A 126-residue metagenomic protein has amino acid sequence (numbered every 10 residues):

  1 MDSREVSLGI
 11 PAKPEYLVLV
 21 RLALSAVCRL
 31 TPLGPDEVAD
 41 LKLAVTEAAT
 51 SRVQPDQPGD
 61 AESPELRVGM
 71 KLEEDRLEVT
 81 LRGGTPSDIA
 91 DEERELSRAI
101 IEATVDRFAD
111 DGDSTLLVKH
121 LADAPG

Functional and structural regions predicted by a protein language model:
M1-A39, L43: Bergerat-fold GHKL ATPase/HATPase_c domain
M1-S7, R52-G126: Conserved beta-strand-loop-beta-strand hairpin that lines the nucleotide-binding pocket of ATP/GTP-utilizing enzymes
L17, V27, A48-A49, I100-I101 (+1 more regions): Long, contiguous hydrophobic alpha-helical segments, chiefly transmembrane helices and signal peptides
L30-T31, A49, D91-E92: Alpha-helix boundary/interfacial micro-motifs
P35-A61: Conserved ATP-binding N-box helix of the HATPase_c
